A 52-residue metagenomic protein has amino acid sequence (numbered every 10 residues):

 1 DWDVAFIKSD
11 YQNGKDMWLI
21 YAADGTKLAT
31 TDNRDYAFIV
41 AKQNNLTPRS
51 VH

Functional and structural regions predicted by a protein language model:
D1-H52: Polar low-complexity intrinsically disordered regions
